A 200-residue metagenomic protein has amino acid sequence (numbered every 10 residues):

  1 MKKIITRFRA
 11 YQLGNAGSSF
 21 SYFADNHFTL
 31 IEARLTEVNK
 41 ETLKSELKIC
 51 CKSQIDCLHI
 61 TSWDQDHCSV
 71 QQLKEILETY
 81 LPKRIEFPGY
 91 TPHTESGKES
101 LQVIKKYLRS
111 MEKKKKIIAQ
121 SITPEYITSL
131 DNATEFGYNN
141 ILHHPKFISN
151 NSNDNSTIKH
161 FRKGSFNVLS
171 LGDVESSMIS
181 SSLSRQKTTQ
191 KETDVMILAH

Functional and structural regions predicted by a protein language model:
M1-Q54, A119-L198: Core dinuclear metal-dependent hydrolase active-site scaffold
H27, S69-V70, K114, A133: Residue-level detector of solvent-exposed, low-hydrophobicity positions
L35-V38, D64-C68, T91-T94, E175-M178: Short acidic, S/G/P-rich loop/turn micro-motifs used as interaction or catalytic elements
I55-D66, M196-H200: Metallo-beta-lactamase
C57, Q65-E112: Active-site HxH/HxHxD metal-binding segment of metal-dependent hydrolases
E86-P88, K98-N140: Extended active-site neighborhood of metal-dependent phosphoesterases/phosphodiesterases
